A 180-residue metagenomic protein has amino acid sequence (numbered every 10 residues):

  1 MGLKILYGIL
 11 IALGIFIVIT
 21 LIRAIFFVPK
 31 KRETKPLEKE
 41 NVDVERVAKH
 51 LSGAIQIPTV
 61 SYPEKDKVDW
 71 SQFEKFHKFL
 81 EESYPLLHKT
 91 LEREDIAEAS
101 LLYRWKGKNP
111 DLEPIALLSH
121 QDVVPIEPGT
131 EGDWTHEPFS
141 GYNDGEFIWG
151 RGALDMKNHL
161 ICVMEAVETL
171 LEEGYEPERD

Functional and structural regions predicted by a protein language model:
G2-L6: Membrane-interface helix-boundary signature
Y7, L13-M156, L160, L170-E178: Acidic/His- and Gly-rich active-site-bordering loop/insert found across diverse amide/peptide-bond hydrolases
